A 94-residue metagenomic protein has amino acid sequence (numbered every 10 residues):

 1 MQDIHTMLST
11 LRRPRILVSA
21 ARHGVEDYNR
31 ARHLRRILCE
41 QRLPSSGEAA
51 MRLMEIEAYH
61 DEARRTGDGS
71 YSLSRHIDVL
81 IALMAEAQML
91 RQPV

Functional and structural regions predicted by a protein language model:
M1-P44, E48: Long, non-catalytic architectural segments outside compact domain cores
Q2, M54, P93-V94: Eukaryotic intrinsically disordered, low-complexity tracts enriched in Ser/Pro/Thr/Gly and charged residues that serve
H23, L53, S72-S74: Residue-level recognition of hydrophobic positions within alpha-helical transmembrane segments
S45-E57: Short amphipathic alpha-helical heptad-repeat segments
A58-V94: Short, compact, well-ordered microdomains
